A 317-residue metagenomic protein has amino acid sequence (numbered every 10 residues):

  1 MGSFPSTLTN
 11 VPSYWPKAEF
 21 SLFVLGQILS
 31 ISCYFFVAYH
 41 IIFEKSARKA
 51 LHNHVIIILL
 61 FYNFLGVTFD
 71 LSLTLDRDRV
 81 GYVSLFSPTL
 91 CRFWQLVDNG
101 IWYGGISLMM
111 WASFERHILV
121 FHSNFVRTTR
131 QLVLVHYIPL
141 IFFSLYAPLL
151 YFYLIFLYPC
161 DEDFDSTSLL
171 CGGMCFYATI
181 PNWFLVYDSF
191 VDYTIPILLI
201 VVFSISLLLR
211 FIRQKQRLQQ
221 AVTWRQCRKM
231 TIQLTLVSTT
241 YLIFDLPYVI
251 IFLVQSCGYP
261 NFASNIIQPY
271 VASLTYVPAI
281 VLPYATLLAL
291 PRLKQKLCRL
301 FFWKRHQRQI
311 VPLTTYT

Functional and structural regions predicted by a protein language model:
M1-F36: Extracellular N-terminal segment of 7TM GPCRs
M1-V11, G81-G100, T128, V133 (+1 more regions): Loop architecture of class A 7-transmembrane GPCRs
G2, F23, L65-Y82, W102-G105 (+5 more regions): Helix-to-loop junction signature of class
P12-V24, H52, I58-W111: Extracellular TM2-ECL1-early TM3 structural module of rhodopsin-like
H54-F61, L209-Y248: Intracellular effector-coupling site of seven-transmembrane GPCRs, centered on the ICL3-to-TM6 transition
W102-I138, L290: Class A GPCR helix-loop hinge within the 7TM core
V237-S238, L242-L253, P269-L313, T317: Seventh transmembrane helix
